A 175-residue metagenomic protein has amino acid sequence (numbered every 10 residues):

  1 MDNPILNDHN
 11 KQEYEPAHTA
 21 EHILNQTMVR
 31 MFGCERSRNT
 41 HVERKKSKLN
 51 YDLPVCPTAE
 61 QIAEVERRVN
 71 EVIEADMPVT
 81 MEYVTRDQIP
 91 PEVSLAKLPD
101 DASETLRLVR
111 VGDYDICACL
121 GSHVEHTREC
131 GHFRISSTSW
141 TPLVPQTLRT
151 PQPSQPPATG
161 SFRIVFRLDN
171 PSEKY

Functional and structural regions predicted by a protein language model:
M1-Y175: Active-/binding-site microenvironments in catalytic and ligand-binding cores
